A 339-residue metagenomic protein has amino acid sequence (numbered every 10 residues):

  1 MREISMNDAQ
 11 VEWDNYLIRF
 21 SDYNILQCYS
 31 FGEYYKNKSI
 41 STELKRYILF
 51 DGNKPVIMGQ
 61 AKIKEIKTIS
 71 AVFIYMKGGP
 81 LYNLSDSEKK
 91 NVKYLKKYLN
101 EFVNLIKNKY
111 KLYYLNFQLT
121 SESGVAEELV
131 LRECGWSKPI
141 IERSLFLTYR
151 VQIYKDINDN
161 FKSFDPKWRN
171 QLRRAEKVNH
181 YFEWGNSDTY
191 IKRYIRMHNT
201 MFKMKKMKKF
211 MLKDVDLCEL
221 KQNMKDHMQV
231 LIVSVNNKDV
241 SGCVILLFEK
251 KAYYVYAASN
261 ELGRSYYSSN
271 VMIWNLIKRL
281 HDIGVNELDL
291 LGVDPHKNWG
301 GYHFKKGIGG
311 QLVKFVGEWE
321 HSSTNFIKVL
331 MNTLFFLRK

Functional and structural regions predicted by a protein language model:
E3-G52, V56-T68, L119-G124, V130-S144 (+1 more regions): A conserved beta-strand-loop-helix scaffold within acyl/acetyltransferase catalytic domains
N7-Q10, F20, Y34, K38 (+3 more regions): Active-site/acyl-donor-binding loops of N-acyltransferases
T42-L44, K109-L112, D282-V285: Short, high-confidence coil segments that cap the C-terminus of an alpha-helix and link into the following beta-strand
A71, K107-Y114, P139-S144: Short, flexible active-site-proximal loops enriched in glycine and acidic residues
Y75: Catalytic phosphate/metal-binding cores of nucleic-acid and nucleotide-processing enzymes, i.e., regions that mediate
P80-V130: A gly/proline- and charged-residue-enriched helix-loop-helix capping module
L84, Y94-N104, L217-V329: Aromatic (often tryptophan-rich) hydrophobic motifs at membrane interfaces
Y114-F117, E183, E287-L291: Short catalytic-loop micro-motif centered on adjacent basic/acidic residues
